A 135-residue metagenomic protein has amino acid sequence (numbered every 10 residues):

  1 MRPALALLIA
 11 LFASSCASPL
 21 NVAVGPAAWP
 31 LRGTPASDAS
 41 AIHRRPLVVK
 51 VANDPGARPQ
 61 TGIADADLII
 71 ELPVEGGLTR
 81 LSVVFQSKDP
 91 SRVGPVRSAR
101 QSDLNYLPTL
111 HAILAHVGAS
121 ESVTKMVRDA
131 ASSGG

Functional and structural regions predicted by a protein language model:
M1-L7: Sec-dependent signal peptide recognition, specifically the positively charged N-region followed immediately by
F12-S15: C-terminal motif of bacterial Sec signal peptides marking the signal peptidase cleavage site
L20-L68, E75-G135: A surface/extracellular/periplasmic glyco- and lipid-processing/surface-interacting theme
